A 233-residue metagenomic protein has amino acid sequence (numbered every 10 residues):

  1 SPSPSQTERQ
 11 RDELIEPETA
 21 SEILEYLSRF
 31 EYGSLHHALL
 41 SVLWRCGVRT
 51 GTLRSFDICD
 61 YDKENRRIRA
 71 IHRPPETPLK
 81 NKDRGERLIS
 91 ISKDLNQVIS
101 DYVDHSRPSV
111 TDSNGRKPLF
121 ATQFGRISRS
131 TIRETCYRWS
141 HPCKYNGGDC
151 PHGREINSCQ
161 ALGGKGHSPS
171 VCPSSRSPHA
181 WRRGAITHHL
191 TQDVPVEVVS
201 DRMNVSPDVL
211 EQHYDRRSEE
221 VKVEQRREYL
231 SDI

Functional and structural regions predicted by a protein language model:
S1-E22: Flexible interdomain linker/hinge and immediately adjacent N-terminus of the catalytic tyrosine-recombinase domain
P17-T50, N114, V221: Basic, Lys/Arg- and aromatic-enriched nucleic-acid-binding interface segment
V42-S55, Q192-V194, M203-V205: A short, glycine-centered helix-capping/turn motif at helix boundaries that positions DNA-contacting or catalytic
S55-D101, V110-S113: Conserved tyrosine-mediated DNA breakage-rejoining catalytic core shared by Y-recombinases
N96-T135, N146-Q160: Major-groove DNA-contacting interfaces characterized by cationic-aromatic clusters
E134-D201, D208: Short, basic (Lys/Arg/His-rich) helix/loop patches that form interaction surfaces in the mid-to-C-terminal regions
M203-E228: Catalytic-site neighborhood detector that most strongly recognizes the C-terminal catalytic loop/helix of tyrosine
Y229-I233: C-terminal secondary-structure termini that scaffold catalytic or DNA-interacting sites
